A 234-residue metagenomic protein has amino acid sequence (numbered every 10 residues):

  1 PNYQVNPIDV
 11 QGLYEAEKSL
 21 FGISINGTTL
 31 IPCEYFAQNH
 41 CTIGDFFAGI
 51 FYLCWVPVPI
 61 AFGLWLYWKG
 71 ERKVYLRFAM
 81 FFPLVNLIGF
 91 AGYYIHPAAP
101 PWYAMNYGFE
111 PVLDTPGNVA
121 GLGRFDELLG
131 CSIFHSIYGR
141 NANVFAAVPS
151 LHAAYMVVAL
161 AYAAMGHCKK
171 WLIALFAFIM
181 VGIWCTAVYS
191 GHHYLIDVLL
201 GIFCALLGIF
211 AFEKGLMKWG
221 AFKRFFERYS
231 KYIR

Functional and structural regions predicted by a protein language model:
P1-P59, I233: N-terminal transmembrane-helix/juxtamembrane module of multi-pass inner/ER membrane proteins
I43-V58, N143-M165, L195, L199: Membrane-interface loop-to-helix entry segments
I60-H96, W102-V112, F176: Interfacial segments of alpha-helical transmembrane regions
A61-W68, A153-K170, F203-K214: Membrane-interfacial alpha-helical segments at the cytosolic side of multi-pass membrane proteins
V85-Y93, I183, C204-F212: Alpha-helical transmembrane segments of multipass membrane proteins
I95-G166: Membrane-interfacial catalytic/cofactor-binding modules of polytopic membrane enzymes
P100-A104, A147, G182-G208: Interfacial helix-loop-helix junctions of multi-pass membrane proteins
A211-R234: Membrane-proximal cytoplasmic C-terminal regulatory module of class A 7TM GPCRs
